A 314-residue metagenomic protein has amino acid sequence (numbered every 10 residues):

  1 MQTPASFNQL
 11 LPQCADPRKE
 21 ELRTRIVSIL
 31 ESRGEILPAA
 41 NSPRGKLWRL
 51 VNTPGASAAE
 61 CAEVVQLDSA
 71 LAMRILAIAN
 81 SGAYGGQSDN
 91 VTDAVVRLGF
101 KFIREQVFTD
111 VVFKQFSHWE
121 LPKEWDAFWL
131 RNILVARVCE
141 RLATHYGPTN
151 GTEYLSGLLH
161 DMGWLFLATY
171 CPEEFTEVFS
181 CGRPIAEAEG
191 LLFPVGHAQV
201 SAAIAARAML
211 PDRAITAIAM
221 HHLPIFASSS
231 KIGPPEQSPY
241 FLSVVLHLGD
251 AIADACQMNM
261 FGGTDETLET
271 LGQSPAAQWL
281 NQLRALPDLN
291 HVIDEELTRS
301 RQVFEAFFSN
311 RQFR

Functional and structural regions predicted by a protein language model:
M1-E173, F179, R183-E269, F307 (+1 more regions): Conserved alpha-helical "signature site" that marks functionally important helical segments or helix/loop junctions
P224, G272-A277: Short acidic (Asp/Glu) and glycine-rich catalytic loops that position anionic groups and cofactors
L248-N259, P275-R314: Regulatory/sensor and coupling segments of signal-transduction and defense proteins
